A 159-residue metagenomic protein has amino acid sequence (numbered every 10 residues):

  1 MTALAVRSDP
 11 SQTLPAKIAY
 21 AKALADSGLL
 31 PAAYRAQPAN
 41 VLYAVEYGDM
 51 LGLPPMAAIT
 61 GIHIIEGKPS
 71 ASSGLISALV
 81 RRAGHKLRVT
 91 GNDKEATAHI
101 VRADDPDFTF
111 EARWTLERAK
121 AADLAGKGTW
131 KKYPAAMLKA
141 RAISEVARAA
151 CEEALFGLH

Functional and structural regions predicted by a protein language model:
M1-H159: Polyanion-binding surfaces on beta-sheet-dominated domains and ring/shell assemblies
